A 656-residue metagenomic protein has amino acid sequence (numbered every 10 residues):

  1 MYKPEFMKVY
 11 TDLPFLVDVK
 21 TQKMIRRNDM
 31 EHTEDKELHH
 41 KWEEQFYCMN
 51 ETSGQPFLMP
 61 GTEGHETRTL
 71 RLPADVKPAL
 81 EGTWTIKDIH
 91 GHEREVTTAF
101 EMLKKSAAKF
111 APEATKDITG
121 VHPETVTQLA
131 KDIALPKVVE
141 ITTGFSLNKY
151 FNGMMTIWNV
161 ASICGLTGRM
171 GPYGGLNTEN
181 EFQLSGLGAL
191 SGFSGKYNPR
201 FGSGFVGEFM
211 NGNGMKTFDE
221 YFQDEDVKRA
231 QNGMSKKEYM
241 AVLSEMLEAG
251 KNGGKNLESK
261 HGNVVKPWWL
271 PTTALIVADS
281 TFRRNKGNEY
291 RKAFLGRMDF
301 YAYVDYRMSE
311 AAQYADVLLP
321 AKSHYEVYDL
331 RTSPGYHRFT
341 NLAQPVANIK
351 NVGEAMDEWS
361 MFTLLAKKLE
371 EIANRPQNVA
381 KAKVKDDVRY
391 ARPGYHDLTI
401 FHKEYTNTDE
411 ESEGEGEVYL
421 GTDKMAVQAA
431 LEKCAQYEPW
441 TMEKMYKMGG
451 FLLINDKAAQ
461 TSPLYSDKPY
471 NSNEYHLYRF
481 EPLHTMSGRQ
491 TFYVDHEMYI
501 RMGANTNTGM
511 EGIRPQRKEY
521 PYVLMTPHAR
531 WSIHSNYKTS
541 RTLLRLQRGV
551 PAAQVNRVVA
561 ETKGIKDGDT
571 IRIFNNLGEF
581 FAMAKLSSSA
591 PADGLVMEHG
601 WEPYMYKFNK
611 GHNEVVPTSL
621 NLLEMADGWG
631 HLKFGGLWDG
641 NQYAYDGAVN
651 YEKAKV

Functional and structural regions predicted by a protein language model:
Y2-L135: Long, well-ordered, tryptophan-enriched scaffold segments
K3-M7, E140, G171-T178, R375-A382: Flexible, glycine/charged-enriched surface loops at secondary-structure junctions
K77-K87, A99, G165-Q313, S323 (+1 more regions): Extended redox/cofactor-interaction regions of prokaryotic respiratory oxidoreductases
E95-V96, F110-E113, T142-L147, T340-K350: Flexible glycine/proline-enriched surface loops and loop-helix/loop-strand junctions
K105-A107, T127-E140, H261-T273: Glycine-rich phosphate/diphosphate-binding loops that line cofactor/substrate pockets in enzymes
A114-H122, G144-N152, Q183-S185, S280-R283: Conserved short loop/turn motifs at secondary-structure junctions
E310-Q344: Flexible glycine/proline-rich, aromatic-decorated loop/lid segments
V346, E358-A435, K444, S535 (+2 more regions): Long, contiguous, secondary-structure-rich segments that constitute the structural scaffold of globular domains
